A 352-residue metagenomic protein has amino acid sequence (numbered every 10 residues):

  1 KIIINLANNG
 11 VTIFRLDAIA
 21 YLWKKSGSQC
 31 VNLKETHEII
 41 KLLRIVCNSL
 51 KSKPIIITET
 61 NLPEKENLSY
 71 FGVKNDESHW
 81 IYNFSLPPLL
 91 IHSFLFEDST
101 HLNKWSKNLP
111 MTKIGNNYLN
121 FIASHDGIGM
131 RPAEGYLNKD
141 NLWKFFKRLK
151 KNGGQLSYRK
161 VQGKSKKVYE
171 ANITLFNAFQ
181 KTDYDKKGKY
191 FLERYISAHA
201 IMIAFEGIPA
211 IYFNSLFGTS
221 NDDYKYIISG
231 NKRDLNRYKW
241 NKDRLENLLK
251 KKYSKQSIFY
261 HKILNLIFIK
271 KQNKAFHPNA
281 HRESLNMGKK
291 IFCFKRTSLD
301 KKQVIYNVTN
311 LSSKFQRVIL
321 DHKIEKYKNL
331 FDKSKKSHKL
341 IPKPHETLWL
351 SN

Functional and structural regions predicted by a protein language model:
K1-E325, L330-N352: Active-site and adjacent substrate-binding regions of carbohydrate-active enzymes
